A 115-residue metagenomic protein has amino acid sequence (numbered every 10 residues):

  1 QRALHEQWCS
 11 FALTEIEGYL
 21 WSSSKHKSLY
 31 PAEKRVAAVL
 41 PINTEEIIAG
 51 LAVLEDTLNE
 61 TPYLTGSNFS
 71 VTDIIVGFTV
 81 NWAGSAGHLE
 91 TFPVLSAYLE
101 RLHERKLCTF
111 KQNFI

Functional and structural regions predicted by a protein language model:
Q1-W8: Alpha-helical secondary-structure segments
H5, L107-C108: Short beta-strand edge/turn micro-motifs at domain boundaries
W8-E104: GST-like fold's C-terminal all-alpha helical module
T109-I115: Terminal-tail/helix-coil boundary detector
